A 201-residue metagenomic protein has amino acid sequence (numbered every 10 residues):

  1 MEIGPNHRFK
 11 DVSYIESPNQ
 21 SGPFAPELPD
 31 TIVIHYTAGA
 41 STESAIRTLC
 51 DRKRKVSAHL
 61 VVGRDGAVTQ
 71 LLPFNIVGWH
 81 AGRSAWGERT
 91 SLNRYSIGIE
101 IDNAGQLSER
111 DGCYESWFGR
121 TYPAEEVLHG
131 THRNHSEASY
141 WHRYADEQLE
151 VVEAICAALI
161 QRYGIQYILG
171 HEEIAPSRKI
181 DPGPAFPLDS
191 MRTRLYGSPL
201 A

Functional and structural regions predicted by a protein language model:
E2-Q166: Active-site-adjacent loop/helix surface patches within enzyme catalytic domains that shape the substrate-binding cleft
E43, I168, P182-A185: Low-complexity, intrinsically disordered regions enriched in charged/polar residues
Y163-R178: Acidic/histidine-rich, metal-coordinating catalytic segments
P176-A201: Short, low-complexity, polybasic intrinsically disordered segments
